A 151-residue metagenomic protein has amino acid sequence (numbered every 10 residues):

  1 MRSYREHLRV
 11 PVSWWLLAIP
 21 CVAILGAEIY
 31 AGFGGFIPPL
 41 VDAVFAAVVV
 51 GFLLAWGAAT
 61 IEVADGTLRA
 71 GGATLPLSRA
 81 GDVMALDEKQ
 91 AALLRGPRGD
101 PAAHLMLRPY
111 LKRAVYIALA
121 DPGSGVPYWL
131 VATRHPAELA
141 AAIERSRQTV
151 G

Functional and structural regions predicted by a protein language model:
M1-F33, G151: N-terminal membrane-targeting/pre-transmembrane regions
E6, L119, T133: Pocket-edge structural micro-motifs
P20-A23, V41, A47-V48, E62 (+2 more regions): Hydrophobic, well-ordered secondary-structure segments that either form specific early membrane-associated helices used
G34-A43: Short, aromatic-rich membrane-interface segments at the entry and exit of alpha-helical transmembrane domains
D42-A43, V49-L53, G96-G99, L107: Short, solvent-exposed secondary-structure boundary motifs
V44-M84: Conserved beta-hairpin
G71-L130: Non-transmembrane, membrane-adjacent beta-strand/coil modules in membrane-associated proteins and peripheral
A132-G151: Cytosol-/stroma-facing membrane-proximal "stalk/adaptor" domains immediately downstream of transmembrane anchors
